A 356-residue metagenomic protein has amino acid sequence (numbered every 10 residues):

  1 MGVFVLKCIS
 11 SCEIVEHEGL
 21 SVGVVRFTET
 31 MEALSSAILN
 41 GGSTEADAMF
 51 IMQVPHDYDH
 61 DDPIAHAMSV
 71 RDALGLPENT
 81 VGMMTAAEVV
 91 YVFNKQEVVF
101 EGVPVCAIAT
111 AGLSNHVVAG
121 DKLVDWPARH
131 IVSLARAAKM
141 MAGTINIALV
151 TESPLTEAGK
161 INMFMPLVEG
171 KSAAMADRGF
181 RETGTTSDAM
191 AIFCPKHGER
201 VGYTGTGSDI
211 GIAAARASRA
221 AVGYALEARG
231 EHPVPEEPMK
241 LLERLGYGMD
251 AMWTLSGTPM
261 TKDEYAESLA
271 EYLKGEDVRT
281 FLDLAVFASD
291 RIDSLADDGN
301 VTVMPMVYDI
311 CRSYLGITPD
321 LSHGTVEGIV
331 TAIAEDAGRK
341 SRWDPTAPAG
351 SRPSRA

Functional and structural regions predicted by a protein language model:
M1-A356: Alpha/propeptide regions of enzymes that mature by internal proteolysis
